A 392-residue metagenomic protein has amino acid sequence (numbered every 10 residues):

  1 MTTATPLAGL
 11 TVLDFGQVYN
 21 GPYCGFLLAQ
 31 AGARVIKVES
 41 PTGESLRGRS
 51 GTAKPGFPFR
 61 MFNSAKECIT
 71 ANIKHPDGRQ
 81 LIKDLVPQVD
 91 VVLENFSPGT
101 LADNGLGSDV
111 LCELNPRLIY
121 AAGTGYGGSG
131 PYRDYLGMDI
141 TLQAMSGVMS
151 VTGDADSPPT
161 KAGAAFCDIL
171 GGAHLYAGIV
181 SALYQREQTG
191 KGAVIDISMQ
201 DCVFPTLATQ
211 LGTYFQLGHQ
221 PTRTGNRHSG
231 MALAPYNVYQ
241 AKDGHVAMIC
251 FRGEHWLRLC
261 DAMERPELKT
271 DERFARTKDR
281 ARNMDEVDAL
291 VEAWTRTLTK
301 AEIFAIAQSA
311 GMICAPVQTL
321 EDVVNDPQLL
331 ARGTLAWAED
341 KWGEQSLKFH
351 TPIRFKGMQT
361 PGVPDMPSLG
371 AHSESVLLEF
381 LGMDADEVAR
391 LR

Functional and structural regions predicted by a protein language model:
M1-Q188, T222, S368, E374-R392: N-terminal helix-loop segment corresponding to the beta1-alpha1 unit of nucleotide/adenylate-binding folds
T3, A275, E339-R390: Flexible, small-/acidic-enriched active-site or ligand-binding loops
T42, Y126-G127, M199-F204, L211 (+4 more regions): Glycine-rich beta-alpha junction loops
G128, D156-A164, E187-V203, T224-M231 (+2 more regions): Conserved Rossmann-fold dehydrogenase catalytic segment
G172-G192, P205, T209-G218, C260-R265: Oxidoreductase and adenylate-handling cofactor-binding alpha/beta cores
L217-Y236, T351: Active-site Gly/Thr loop motif
R227-S229, A234-A310, C314: Aromatic-enriched alpha-helical interface/lid elements that frame and gate functional surfaces
S309-P361: A glycine-rich dinucleotide-binding beta-alpha-beta segment and adjacent secondary-structure elements that constitute
